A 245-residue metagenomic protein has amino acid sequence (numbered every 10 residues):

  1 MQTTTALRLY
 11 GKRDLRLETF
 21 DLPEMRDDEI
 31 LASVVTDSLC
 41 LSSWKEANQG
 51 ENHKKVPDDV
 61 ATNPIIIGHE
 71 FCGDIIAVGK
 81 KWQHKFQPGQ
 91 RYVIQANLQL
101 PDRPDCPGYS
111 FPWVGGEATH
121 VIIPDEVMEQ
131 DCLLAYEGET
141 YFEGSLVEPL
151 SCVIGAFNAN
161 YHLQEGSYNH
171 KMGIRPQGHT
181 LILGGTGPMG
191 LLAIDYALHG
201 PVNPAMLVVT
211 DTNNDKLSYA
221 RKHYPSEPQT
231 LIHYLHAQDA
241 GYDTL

Functional and structural regions predicted by a protein language model:
M1-L7: Short structural boundary motif marking the start of a folded domain
P23-S38, N52-P101, V114-G115, V127 (+1 more regions): Glycine-rich beta-strand-centered segment in the early N-terminal region that forms part of a ligand/cofactor-binding
K45-H53: Short Gly/aromatic-enriched secondary-structure transition segments
V78, P149, G184-T186: Glycine-rich Rossmann-fold phosphate-binding loop(s) that bind the pyrophosphate of adenine dinucleotide cofactors
A96-H179: NAD(P)H dinucleotide-binding glycine-rich loop of Rossmann-like/cofactor-binding domains, especially the beta1-alpha1
C152, P188-M189, K216: Hydrophobic/small residue at the entry helix of a nucleotide-binding pocket
Q177-G178, L183, Y196-L245: Adenosine-nucleotide cofactor-binding segment
